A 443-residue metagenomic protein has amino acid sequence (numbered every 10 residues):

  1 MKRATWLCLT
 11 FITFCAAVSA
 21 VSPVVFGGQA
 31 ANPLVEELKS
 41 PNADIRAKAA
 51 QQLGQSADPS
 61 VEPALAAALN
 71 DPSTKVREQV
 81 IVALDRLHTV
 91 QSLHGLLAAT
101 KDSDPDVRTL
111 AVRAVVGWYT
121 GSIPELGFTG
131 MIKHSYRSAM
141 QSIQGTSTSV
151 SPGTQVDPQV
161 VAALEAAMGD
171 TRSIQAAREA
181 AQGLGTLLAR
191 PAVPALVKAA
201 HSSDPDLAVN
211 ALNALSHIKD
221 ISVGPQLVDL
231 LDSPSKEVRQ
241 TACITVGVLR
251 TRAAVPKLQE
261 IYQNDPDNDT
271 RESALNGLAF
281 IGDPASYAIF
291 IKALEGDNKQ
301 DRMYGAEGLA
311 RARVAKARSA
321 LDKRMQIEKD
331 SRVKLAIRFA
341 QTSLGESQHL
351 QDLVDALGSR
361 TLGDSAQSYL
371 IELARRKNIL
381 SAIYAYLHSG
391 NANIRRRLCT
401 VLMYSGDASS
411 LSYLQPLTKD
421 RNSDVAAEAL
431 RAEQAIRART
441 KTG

Functional and structural regions predicted by a protein language model:
C8-A20: Bacterial N-terminal signal peptides
V24-E37, D58-N70, T89-K101, G121-I143 (+10 more regions): Amphipathic alpha-helical scaffolding segments comprising HEAT/armadillo-like alpha-solenoid repeats
V35-D102, R113-G117, F339, P416 (+1 more regions): Alpha-helical, heptad-rich or low-complexity scaffold/stalk segments that mediate oligomerization or tethering
P41-N42, P72-S73, S103-D104, R172-S173 (+8 more regions): Short inter-helical turns and helix N-cap capping residues of alpha-solenoid HEAT/ARM repeat scaffolds
A49, V80, A111, A180 (+8 more regions): Conserved hydrophobic register position within alpha-solenoid helical repeats
Q52, A83, A114-G117, S151 (+12 more regions): Core register positions within helices of long alpha-helical scaffolds
S138-S151, A166, S173-H217, S222 (+6 more regions): Solenoidal tandem-repeat scaffolds enriched in leucines and small polar residues
